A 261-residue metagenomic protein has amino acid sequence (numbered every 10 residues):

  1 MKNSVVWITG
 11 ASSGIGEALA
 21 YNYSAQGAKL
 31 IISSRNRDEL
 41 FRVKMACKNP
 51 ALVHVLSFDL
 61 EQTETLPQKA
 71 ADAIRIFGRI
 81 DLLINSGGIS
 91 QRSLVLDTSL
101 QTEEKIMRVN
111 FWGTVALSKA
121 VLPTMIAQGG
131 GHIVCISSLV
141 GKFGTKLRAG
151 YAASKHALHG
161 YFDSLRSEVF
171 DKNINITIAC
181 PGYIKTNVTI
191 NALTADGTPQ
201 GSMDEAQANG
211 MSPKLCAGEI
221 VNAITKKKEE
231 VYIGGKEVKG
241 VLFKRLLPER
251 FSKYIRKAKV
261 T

Functional and structural regions predicted by a protein language model:
G10-S13: Conserved glycine-rich cofactor-binding loop
Q26-V43: Conserved glycine-rich Rossmann-like NAD(P)H-binding loop of the short-chain dehydrogenase/reductase
S57-Q68, L100: The beta1-alpha1 cofactor-binding region of Rossmann-like NAD(H)/NADP(H)-dependent oxidoreductases
L94-V95, T102-E104: Substrate-binding pocket helix/loop in short-chain dehydrogenase/reductase
S118, S154: Active-site helix of classical SDR
S138: Residue(s) in the substrate-gating loop at a strand-loop-helix junction that position the organic substrate next
D171-G235: SDR active-site lid
